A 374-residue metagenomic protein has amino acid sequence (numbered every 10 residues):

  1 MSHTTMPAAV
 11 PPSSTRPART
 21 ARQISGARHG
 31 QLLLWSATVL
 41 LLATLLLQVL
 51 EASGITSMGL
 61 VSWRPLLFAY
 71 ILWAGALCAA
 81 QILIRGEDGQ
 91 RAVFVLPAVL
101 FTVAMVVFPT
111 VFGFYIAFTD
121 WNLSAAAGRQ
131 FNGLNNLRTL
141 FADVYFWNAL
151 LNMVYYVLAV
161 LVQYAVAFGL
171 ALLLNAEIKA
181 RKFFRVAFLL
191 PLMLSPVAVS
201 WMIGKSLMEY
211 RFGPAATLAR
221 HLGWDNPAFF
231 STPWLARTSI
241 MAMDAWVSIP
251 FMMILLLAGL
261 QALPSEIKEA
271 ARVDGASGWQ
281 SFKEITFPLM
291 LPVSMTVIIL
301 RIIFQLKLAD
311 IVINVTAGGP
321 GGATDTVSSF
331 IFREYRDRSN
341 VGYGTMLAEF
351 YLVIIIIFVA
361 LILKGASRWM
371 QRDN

Functional and structural regions predicted by a protein language model:
M1-R22: Short, intrinsically disordered terminal tails adjacent to the first/last structured region
T15-G86: Transmembrane alpha-helices
T44-P65, E87-N374: A structural signal for multi-pass alpha-helical bundles of membrane permease subunits that mediate small-molecule
